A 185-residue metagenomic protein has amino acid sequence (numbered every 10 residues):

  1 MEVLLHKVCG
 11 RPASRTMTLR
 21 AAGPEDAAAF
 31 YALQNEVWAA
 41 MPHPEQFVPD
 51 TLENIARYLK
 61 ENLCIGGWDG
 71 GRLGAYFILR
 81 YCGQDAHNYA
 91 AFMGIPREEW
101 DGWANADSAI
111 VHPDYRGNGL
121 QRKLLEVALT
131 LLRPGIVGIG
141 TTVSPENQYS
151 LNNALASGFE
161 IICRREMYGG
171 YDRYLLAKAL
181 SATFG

Functional and structural regions predicted by a protein language model:
V3-H6, M167-G185: C-terminal "cap" of GNAT-fold acetyltransferases
T16-A32, H43: A short beta-loop-alpha structural element at the N-terminal edge of CoA-dependent acyl/N-acetyltransferase catalytic
P42-G70, I78: Active-site rim helix/loop that mediates acceptor-substrate recognition in acyltransferases
N62-G66, Y76, S108, R173-L175: Short hydrophobic/aromatic beta-strand element in the GNAT-like acyltransferase core that lines or flanks the acyl-donor
F77-S108: Conserved acyl-donor/pantetheine-binding loop and adjacent beta-alpha core of acyl/acetyltransferases and related
S108-V111, G117-T130, N152, A156: Conserved acetyl-CoA-binding loop-helix of GNAT-fold acetyltransferases
L132-S144: Conserved GNAT acetyl-CoA-binding A-motif
P145-R164: Conserved active-site alpha-helix within GNAT-family acetyltransferase domains
